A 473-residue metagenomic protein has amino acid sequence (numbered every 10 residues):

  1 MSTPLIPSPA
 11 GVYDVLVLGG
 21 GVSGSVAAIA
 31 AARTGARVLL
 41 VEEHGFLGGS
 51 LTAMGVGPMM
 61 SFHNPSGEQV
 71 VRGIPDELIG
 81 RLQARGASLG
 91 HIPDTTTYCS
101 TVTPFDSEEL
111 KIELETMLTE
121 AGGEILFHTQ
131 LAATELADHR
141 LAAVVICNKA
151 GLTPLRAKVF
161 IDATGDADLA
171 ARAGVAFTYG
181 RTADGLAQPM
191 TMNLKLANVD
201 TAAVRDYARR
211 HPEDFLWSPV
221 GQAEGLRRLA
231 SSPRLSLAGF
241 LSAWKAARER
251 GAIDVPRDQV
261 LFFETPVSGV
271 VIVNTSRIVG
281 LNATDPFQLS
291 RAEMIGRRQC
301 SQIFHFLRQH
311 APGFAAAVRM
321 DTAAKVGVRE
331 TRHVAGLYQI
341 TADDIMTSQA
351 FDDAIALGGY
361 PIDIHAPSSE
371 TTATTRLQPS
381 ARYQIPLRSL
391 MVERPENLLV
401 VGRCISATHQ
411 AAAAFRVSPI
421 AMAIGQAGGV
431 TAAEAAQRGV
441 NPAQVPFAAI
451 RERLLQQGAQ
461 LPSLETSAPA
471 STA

Functional and structural regions predicted by a protein language model:
P4, A30, A36-R37, E42-A133 (+2 more regions): Conserved N-terminal/central alpha/beta ligand/cofactor-binding core
L5-I6, S50-T52, N148, L152-V159 (+1 more regions): Flavin (FAD/FMN)-binding glycine-rich loop and adjacent Rossmann-like elements that form
P9-G21: Beta1/beta-strand and adjacent pyrophosphate-binding region of the FAD-binding site in flavoprotein oxidoreductases
Y13, G35, A157-K158: Short, well-ordered alpha-helix to beta-strand connector turns
G24: N-terminal Rossmann-fold NAD(P) dinucleotide-binding loop
E135-P154: Conserved beta-strand-loop-beta-strand element in the redox core of flavoprotein oxidoreductases
